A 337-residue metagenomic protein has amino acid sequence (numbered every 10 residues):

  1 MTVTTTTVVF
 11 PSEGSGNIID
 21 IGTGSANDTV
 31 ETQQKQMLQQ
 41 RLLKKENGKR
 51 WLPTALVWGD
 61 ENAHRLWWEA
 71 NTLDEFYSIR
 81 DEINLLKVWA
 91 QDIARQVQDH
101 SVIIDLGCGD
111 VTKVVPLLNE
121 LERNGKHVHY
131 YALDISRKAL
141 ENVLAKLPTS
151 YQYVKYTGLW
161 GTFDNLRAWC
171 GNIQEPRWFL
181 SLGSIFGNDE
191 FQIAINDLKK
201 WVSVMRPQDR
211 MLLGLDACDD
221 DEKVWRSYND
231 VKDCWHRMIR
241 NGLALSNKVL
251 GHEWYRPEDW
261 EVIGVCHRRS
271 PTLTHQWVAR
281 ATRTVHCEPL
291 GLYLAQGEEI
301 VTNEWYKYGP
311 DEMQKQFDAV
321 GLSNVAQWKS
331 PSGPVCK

Functional and structural regions predicted by a protein language model:
T2-L56: N-terminal auxiliary segments of SAM/dcSAM-dependent transferases
R50-V97: Class I SAM-dependent methyltransferase Rossmann-like catalytic core, especially the SAM/SAH-binding loop
H100-G109: Conserved class I S-adenosyl-L-methionine
D110-G125: Conserved SAM-binding loop of SAM-dependent methyltransferases across substrates and taxa, primarily the Class I
S136-R137: Conserved SAM/SAH-binding beta-strand->alpha-helix loop
I195-P207: A short glycine-rich, Lys/Arg-flanked "PGG" loop and its adjoining helix->strand segment in the class I
V204-D220: Conserved beta-strand signature within the Rossmann-like core of class I S-adenosyl-L-methionine
A217, K223-L322: Substrate-binding/catalytic lobe of Class I Rossmann-like enzymes that use SAM or dcSAM, i.e., the mid-to-C-terminal
